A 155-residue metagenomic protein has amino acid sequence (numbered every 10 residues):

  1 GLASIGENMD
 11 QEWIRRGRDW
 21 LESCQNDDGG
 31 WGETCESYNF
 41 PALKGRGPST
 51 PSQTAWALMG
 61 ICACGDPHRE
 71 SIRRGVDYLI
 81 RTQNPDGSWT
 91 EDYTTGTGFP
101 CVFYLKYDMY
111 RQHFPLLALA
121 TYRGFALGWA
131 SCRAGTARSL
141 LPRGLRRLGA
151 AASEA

Functional and structural regions predicted by a protein language model:
G1-W129, E154: An alpha-helical repeat/solenoid feature that recognizes helix-turn-helix modules
R133, R138, R143-R147: Basic polycationic patches enriched in arginine
L141, E154-A155: N-terminal charge/polar-biased segments
A150-A151: Short, intrinsically disordered C-terminal tails of secreted or membrane-associated proteins
